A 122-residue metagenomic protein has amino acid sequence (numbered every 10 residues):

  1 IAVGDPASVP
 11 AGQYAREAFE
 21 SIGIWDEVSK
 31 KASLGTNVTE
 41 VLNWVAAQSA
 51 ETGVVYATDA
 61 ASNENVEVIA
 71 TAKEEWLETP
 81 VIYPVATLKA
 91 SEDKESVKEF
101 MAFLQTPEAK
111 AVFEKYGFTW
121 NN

Functional and structural regions predicted by a protein language model:
I1-N122: Exported/periplasmic ABC-transporter solute-binding proteins
